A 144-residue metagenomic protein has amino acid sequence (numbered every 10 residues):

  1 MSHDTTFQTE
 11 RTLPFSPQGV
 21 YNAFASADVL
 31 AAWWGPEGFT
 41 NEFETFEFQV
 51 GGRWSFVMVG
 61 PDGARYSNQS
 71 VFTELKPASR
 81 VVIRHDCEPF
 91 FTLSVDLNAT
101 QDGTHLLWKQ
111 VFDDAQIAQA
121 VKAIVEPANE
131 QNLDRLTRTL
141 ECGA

Functional and structural regions predicted by a protein language model:
M1-T40: Hydrophobic ligand-binding cavity/cleft-lining segments
R11, E44, N68-T73, T92-A99: Hydrophobic/aromatic beta-strand elements that line small-molecule binding cavities or substrate pockets in beta-rich
P17-Q18, Q49, T73-A78, D96-H105: A short, structured loop/turn motif at beta-sheet edges
V20-Y21, L30, W54-F56, F72 (+4 more regions): Hydrophobic pocket/interface hotspot
E42-R84: Glycine-rich portal/gate segments that line the openings of hydrophobic small-molecule binding cavities
V82-Q131: Beta-strand/loop substructures that line and gate deep hydrophobic ligand-binding cavities in soluble
T139-A144: Short, highly charged C-terminal tails/helix-capping segments
